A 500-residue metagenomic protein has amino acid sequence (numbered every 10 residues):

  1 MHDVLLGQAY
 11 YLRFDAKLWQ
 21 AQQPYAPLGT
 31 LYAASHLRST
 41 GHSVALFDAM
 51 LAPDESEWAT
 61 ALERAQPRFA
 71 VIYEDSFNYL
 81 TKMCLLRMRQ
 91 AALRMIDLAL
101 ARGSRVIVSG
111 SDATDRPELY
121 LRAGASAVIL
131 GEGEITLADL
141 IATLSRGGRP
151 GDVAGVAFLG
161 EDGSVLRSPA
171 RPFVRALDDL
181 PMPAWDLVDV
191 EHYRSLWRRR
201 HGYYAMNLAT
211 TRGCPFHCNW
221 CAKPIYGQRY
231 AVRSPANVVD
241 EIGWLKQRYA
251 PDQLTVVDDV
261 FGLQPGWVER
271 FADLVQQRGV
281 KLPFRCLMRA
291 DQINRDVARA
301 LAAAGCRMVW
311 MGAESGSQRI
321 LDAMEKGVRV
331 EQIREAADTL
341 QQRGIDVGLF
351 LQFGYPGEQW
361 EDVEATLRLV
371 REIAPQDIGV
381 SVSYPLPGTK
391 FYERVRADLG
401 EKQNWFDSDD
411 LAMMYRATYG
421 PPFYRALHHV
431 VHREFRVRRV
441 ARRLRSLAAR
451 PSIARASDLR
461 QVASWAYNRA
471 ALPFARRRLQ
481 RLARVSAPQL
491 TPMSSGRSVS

Functional and structural regions predicted by a protein language model:
H2-G243, Q247-A250: Acidic, low-complexity intrinsically disordered segments
H2-L6, A59-E63, K390-R396, Q403-S500: Radical SAM enzyme core and accessory elements
L12-A16, L80-K82, D115-P117, E161 (+8 more regions): Flexible glycine/acidic-rich beta-alpha junction loops that bind and position SAM and/or redox cofactors in anaerobic
Y25, D178, P183-Y355, R368: Radical SAM [4Fe-4S] cluster-binding motif and immediate context
A34, R38-V44, L98-S104, R248-Y249 (+5 more regions): A structural motif corresponding to the C-terminal end of an alpha-helix and its immediate exit/capping segment
V71-E74, G133, A298-G316, Q376-Y384: Non-cysteine beta-strand/loop elements that form the S-adenosyl-L-methionine
L85-R94, E269-R270, K326-Q332, D362-E364: Charged helix-capping and loop-helix junction motifs
P117-R122, V297, G357-E372: Catalytic cores of alpha/beta
